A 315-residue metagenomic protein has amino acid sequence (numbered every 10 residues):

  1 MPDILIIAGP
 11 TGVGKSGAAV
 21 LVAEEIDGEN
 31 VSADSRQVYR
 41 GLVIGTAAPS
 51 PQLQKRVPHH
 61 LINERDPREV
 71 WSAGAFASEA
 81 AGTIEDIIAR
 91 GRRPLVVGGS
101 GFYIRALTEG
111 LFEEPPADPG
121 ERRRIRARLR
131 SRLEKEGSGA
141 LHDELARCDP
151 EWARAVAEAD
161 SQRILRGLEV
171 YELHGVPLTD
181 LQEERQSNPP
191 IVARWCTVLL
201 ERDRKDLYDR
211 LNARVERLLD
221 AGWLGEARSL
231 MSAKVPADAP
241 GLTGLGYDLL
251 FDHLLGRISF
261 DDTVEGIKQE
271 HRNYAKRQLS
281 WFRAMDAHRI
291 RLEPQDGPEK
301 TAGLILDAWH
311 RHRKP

Functional and structural regions predicted by a protein language model:
M1-P315: Phosphate/pyrophosphate-binding catalytic cores of soluble transferases and nucleic-acid-acting enzymes
